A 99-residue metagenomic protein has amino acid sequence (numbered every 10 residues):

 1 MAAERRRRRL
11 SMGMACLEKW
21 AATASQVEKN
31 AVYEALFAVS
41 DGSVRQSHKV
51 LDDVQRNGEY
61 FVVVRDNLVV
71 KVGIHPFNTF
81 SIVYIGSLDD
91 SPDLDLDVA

Functional and structural regions predicted by a protein language model:
M1-F37: Arg/Lys-rich, positively charged N-terminal/basic patches that mediate binding to nucleic acids
A2-R7, V64-A99: Enriched for short, Lys/Arg-rich terminal
L10, D52-D53, V70: Generic structural motif
M12, A24, F61-N67: A broadly tuned preference for mixed-charge, low-complexity surface segments
E28-K29, D41, L68, P92: Amphipathic alpha-helical interaction segments
F37-V63: A short, surface-exposed loop/turn module that caps and links secondary-structure elements
